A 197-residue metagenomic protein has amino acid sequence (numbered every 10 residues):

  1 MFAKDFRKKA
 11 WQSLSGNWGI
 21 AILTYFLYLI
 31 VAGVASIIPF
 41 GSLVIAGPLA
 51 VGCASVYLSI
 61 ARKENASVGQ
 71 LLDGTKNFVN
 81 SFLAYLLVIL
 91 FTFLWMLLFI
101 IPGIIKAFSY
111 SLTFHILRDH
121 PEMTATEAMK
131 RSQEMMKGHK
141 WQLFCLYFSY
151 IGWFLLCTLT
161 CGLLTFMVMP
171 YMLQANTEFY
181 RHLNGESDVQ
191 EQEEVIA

Functional and structural regions predicted by a protein language model:
M1-A197: Hydrophobic alpha-helical membrane segments
